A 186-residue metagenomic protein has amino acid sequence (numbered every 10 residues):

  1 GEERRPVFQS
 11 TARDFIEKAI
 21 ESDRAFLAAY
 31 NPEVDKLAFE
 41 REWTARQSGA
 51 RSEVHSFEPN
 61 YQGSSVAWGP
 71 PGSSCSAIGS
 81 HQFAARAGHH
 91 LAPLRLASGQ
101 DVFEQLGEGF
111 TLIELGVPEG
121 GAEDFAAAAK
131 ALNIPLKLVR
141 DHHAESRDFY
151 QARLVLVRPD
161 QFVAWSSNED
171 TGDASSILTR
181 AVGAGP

Functional and structural regions predicted by a protein language model:
G1-P186: Helical substrate-recognition/capping region of FAD-dependent monooxygenase/halogenase enzymes
